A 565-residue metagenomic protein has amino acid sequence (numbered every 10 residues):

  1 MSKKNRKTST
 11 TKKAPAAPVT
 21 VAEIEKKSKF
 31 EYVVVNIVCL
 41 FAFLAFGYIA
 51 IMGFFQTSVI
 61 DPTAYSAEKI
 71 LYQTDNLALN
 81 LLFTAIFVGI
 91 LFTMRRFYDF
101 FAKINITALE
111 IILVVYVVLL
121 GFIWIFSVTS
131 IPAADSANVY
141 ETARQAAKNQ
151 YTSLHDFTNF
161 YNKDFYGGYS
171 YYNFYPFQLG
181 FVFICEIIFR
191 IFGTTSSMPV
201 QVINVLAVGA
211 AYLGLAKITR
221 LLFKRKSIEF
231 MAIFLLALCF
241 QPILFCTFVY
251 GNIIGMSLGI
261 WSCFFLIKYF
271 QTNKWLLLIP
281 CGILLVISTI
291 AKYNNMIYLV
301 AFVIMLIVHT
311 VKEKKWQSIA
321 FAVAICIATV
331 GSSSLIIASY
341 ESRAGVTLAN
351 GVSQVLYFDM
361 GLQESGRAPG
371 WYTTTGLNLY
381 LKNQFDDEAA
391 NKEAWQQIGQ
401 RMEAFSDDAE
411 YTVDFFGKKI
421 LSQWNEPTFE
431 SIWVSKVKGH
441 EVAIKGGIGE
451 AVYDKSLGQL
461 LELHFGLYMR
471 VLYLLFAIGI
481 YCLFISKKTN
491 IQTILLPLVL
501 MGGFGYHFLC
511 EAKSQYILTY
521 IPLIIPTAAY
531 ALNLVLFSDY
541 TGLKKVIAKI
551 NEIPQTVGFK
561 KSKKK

Functional and structural regions predicted by a protein language model:
M1-W124, F321-I327, D539-K565: Start-transfer (signal-anchor) and selected internal transmembrane alpha helices of multi-pass inner/ER membrane
G47-A50, S66-F83, P199, I203-N204 (+1 more regions): Membrane-interface anchor segments at the N-terminal boundary of transmembrane helices in multi-pass membrane enzymes
T152-Y166, E341-A443: Membrane-proximal stem/loop segments at transmembrane-domain junctions that anchor or position
S170-E186, I191-A210, E462-L467: Loop-to-helix entry region of an early transmembrane alpha helix in multi-pass inner-membrane enzymes
M198, Y212-L238, N490-I494: Transmembrane-helix signature of polytopic, membrane-embedded enzymes that assemble or transfer cell-envelope glycans
V202-F223, W261, I478-Y481: Transmembrane-helix motifs of polytopic, lipid-linked glycan transferases
F223, S262-L277: Membrane-interface transmembrane helices that cradle and orient dolichyl/undecaprenyl
Q241-G255: Short acidic/glycine- and proline-prone juxtamembrane loop motifs at membrane-interface regions of multi-pass membrane
